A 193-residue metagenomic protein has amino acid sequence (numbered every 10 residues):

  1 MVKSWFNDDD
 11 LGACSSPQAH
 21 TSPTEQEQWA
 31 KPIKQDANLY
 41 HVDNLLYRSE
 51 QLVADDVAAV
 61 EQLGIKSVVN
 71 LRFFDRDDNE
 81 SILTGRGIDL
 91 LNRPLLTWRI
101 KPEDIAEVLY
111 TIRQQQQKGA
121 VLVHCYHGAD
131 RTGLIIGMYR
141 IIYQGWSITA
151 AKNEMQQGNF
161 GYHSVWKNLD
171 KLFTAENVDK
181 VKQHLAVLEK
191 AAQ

Functional and structural regions predicted by a protein language model:
M1-V121, L134-Q193: Cys-dependent protein tyrosine phosphatase-like superfamily
C125: Short cysteine clusters
G128: Substrate/cofactor-recognition hotspot
R131: Conserved lysine of the Walker
